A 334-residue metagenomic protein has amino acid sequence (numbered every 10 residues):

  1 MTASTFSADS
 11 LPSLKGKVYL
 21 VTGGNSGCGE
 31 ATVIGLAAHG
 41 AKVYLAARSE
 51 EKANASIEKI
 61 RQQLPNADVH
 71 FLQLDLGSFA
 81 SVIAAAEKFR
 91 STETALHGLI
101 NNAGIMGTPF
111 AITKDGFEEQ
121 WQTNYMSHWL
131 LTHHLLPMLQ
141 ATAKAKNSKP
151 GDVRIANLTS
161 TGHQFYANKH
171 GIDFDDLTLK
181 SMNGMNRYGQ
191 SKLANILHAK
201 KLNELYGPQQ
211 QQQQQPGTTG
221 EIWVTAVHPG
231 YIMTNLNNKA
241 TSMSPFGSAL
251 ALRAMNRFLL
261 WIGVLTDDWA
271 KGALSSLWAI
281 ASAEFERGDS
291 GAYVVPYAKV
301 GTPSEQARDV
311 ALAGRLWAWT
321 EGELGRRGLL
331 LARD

Functional and structural regions predicted by a protein language model:
T2-S244, L331: Rossmann-fold NAD(P)H-dependent dehydrogenase/reductase core
N25, W223-M233, D268, G272-S276 (+3 more regions): C-terminal, well-structured subdomains that either form a transmembrane helix-short loop-helix hairpin in multi-pass
S81, S127, A194, D268-K271 (+2 more regions): Soluble or luminal CAZymes and related metallo-dependent hydrolases
I172-S181, L250-R257, Y297: Short glycine/proline- and charge-enriched loop/turn segments that cap or connect secondary-structure elements
S191, R253-V300, V310-A311: C-terminal helical subdomain
K201, S275-W278, W319: Generic recognition of well-ordered alpha-helical segments
P245-F246, L316: A catalytic-pocket lid/entrance helix-loop region that shapes and gates access to the active site across common
E284-D334: C-terminal tail/cap regions
